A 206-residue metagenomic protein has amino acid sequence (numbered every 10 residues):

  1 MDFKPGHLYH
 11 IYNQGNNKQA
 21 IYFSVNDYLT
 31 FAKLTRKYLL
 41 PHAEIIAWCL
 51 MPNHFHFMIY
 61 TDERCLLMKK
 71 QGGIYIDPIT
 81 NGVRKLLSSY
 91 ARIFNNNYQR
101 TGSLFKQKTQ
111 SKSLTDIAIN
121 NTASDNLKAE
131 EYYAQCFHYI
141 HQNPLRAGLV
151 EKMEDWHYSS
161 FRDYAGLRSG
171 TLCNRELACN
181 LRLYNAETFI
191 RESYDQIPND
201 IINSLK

Functional and structural regions predicted by a protein language model:
M1-A47, M51, T61-K206: Short Pro-Cys-Gly-centered "Cys-loop" motif that presents a nucleophilic cysteine in a tight turn
H54-H56: Structural motif
